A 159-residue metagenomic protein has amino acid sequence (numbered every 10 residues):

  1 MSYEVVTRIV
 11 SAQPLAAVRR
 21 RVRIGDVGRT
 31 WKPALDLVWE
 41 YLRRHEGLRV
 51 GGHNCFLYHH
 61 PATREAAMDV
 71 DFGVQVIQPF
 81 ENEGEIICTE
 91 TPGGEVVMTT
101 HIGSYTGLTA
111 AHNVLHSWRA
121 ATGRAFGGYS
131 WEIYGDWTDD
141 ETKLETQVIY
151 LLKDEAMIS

Functional and structural regions predicted by a protein language model:
M1-S159: A solvent-exposed interaction/effector surface
